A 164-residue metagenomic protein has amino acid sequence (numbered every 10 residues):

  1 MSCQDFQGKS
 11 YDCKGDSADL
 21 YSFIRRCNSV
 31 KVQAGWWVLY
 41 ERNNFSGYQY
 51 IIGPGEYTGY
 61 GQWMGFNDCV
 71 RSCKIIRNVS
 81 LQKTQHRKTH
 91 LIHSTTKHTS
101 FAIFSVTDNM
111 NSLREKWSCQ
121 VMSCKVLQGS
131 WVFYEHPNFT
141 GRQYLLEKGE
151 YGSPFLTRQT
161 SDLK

Functional and structural regions predicted by a protein language model:
S2-K164: Compact beta-sheet-dominated domain cores in extracellular/mature segments
